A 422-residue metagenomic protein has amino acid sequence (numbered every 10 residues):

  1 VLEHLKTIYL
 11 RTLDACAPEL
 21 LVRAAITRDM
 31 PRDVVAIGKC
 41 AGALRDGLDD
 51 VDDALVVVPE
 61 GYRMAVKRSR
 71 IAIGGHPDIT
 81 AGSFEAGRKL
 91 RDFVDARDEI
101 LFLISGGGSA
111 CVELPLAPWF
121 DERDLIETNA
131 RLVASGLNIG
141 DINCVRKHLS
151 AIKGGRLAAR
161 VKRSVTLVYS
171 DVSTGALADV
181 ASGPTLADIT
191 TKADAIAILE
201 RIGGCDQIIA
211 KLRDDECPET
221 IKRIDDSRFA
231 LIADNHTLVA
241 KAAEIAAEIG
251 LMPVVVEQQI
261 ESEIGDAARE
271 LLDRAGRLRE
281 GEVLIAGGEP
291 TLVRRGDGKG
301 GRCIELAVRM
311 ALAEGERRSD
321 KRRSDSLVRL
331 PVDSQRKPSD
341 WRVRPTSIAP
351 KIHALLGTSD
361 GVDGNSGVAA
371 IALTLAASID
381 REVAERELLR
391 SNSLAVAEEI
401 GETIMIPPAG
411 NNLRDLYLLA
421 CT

Functional and structural regions predicted by a protein language model:
V1-V35, A43-L44: An N-terminal, well-structured beta->alpha segment
G47-A54, R68-R70, P115-E127, A159-K162 (+3 more regions): A glycine- and small-aliphatic-rich helix-loop capping segment at beta-alpha/alpha-beta transitions that lines
P59-A96, V145-R146: Glycine-rich oxoanion-binding loops at beta->alpha junctions
W119-G136, D188-G203, D297-G315, P350-A354 (+1 more regions): Gly/Ser/Thr-rich active-site loops/lids in small-molecule metabolic enzymes that frequently grip phosphoryl groups
V133, L137-L199, G203-G204: A glycine/threonine-rich phosphate-anchoring loop and its flanking beta-alpha core in nucleotide/phosphate-binding
V161, A187-A267: Accessory alpha-helical/coil subdomains and C-terminal extensions that flank or cap enzyme catalytic cores
V308-G315, P350-T422: Internal helix-turn-beta structural module
G315-P350: Intrinsic disorder/low-complexity segments
